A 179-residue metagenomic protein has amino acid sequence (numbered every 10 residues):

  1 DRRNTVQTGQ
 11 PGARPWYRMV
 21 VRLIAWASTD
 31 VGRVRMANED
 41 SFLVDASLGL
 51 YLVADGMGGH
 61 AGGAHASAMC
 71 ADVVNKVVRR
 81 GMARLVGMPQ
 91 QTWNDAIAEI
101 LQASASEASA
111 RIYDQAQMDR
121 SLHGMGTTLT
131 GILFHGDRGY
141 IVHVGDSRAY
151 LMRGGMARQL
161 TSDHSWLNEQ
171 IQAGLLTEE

Functional and structural regions predicted by a protein language model:
D1-N4, Y17: Intrinsic-disorder-associated, low-complexity terminal segments enriched in Asp/Asn/His/Tyr and depleted of Lys/Arg
G9-E179: PP2C/PPM-type serine/threonine phosphatase catalytic domain
